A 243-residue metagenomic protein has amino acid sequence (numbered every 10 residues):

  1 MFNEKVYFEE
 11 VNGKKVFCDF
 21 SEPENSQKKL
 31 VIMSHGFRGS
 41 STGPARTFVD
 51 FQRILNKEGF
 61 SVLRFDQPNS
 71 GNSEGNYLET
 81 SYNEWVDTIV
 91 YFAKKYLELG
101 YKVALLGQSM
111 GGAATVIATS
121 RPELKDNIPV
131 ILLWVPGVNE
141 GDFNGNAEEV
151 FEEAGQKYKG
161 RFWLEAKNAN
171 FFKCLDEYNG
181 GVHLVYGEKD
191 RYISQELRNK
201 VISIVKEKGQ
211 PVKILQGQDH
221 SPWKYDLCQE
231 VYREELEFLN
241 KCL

Functional and structural regions predicted by a protein language model:
M1-S26: N-terminal cap/lid segment of alpha/beta-hydrolase-fold proteins
V6, V16, A104, S120 (+1 more regions): The alpha/beta-hydrolase serine catalytic core
E24-K57, V62-D66: Short, surface-exposed "cap/lid" segments of acyl-processing enzymes
F37, S61, D66-N76, G137 (+1 more regions): Short beta-to-alpha linker loops that shape the active-site pocket of alpha/beta-hydrolase fold enzymes
G43-A45, S73-Y77, Q195: Conserved catalytic-core motifs of eukaryotic protein kinase domains, centered on the activation segment
L55, A118-T119: Aromatic pocket-lining residues of Rossmann-like dinucleotide-binding sites
S70-L99: Catalytic nucleophile-loop/oxyanion-hole region of alpha/beta-hydrolase and closely related hydrolase-like folds
G107-T115: Gly/Ala-rich beta-loop-alpha elbow adjacent to hydrolase catalytic centers
